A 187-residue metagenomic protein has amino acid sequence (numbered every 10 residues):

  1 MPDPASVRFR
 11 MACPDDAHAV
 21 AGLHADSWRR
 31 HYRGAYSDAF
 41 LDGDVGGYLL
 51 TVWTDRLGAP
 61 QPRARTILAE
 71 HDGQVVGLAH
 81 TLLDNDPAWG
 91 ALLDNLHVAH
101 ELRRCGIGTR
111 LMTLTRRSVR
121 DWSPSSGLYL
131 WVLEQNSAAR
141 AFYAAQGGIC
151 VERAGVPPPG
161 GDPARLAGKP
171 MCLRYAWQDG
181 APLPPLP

Functional and structural regions predicted by a protein language model:
D3, M11-A17, G22-A35, A39-R103 (+4 more regions): Acetyl-CoA-dependent GNAT
A5-R8, D94, L128, M171: Short amphipathic alpha-helical segments
A88-G90, R165-P170: A generic structural micro-feature
V119-W131: Conserved GNAT acetyl-CoA-binding A-motif
Y129-R140, V156-G168: Conserved beta-strand-loop-alpha-helix junction that forms the acyl-donor binding cleft
Y143, G148: Conserved active-site tyrosine of GNAT-family acetyltransferases
